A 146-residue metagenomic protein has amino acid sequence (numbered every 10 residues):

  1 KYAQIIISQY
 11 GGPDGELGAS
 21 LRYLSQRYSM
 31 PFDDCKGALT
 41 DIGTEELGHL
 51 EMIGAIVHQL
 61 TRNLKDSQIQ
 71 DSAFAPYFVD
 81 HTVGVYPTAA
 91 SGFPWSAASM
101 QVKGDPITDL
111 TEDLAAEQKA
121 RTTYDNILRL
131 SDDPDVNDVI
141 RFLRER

Functional and structural regions predicted by a protein language model:
K1-R146: Non-heme di-metal
